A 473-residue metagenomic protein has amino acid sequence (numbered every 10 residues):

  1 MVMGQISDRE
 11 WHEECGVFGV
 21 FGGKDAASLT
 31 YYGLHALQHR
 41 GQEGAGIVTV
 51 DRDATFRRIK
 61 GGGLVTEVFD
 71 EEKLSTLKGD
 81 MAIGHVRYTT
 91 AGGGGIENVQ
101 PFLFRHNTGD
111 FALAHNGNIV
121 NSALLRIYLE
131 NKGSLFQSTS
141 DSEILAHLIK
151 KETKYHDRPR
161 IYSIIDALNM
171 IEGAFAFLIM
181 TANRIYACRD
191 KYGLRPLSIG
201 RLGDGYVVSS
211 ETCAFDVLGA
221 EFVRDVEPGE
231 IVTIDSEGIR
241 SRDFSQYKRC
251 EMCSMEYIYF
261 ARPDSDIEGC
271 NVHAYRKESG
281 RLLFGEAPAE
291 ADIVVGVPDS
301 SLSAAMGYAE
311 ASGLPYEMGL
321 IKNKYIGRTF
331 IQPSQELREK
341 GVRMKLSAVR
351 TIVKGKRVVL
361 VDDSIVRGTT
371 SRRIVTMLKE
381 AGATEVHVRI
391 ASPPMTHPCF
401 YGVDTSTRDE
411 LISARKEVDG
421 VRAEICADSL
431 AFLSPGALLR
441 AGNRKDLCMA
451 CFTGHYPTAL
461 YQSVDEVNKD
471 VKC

Functional and structural regions predicted by a protein language model:
M1-P228, T233-A291, V297, E385: Conserved short alpha-helical segments that host acidic/polar catalytic motifs at enzyme active sites
D25-A27, T90-A91, N121, Y186 (+8 more regions): Flexible loop/turn segments at secondary-structure boundaries
A114, M180, C188-R189, G200 (+12 more regions): Generic beta-strand/beta-sheet core signal
S134, Y155, E286-D292, E310-E317 (+2 more regions): Secondary-structure transition/capping motifs at alpha-helix termini and the adjoining loop/turn into the next element
S138, E143-A146, Y316-G327, R422-G442: A conserved beta-strand->alpha-helix junction
D166, C213-A214, E221-F222, V226-E230 (+5 more regions): Phosphate/diphosphate-binding loops
L168, N183-R184, G219-D225, T376-C473: PRPP-dependent phosphoribosyltransferase catalytic core
G313-V358, T369, T396-V403: Short, glycine/charge-rich flexible loops or terminal/linker lids adjacent to PRPP-binding catalytic cores
